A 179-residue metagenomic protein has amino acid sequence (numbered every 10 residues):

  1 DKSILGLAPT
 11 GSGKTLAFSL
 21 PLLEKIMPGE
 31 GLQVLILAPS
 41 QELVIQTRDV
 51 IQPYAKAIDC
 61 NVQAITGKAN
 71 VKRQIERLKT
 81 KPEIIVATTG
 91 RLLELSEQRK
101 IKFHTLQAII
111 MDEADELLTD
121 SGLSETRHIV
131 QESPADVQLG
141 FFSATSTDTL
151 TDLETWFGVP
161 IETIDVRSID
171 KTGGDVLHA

Functional and structural regions predicted by a protein language model:
D1-L7: Conserved pre-motif I regulatory segment
K2, S12-T15: Conserved lysine of the Walker
L7-P9, P39: P-loop (Walker A) phosphate-binding loop of NTP-binding proteins
K14-E24, R48, S124: Motif I (Walker A/P-loop) of helicase-class P-loop NTPases
T15-L20, Q41, T151-D152: Phosphate-binding Walker
E30-E97, T105-A108: Conserved nucleic-acid-binding Ia/Ib motif block in the N-terminal RecA-like helicase ATPase lobe
K102-G173: Post-DEXD/H (motif II) to motif III coupling segment of the RecA-like Helicase ATP-binding lobe
D175-A179: Conserved interdomain hinge at the start of the Helicase C-terminal
